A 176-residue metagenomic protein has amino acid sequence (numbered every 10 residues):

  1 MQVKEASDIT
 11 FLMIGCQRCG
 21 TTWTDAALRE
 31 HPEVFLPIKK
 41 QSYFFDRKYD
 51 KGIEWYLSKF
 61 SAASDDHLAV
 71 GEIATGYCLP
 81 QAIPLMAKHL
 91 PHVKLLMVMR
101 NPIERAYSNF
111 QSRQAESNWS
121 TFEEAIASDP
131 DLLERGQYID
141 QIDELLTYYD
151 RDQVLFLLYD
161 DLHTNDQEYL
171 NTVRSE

Functional and structural regions predicted by a protein language model:
M1-C78, K88-V93, S108-N109, R113-D131 (+1 more regions): PAPS-dependent sulfotransferase catalytic core
G20-T21, G71, M86, N101 (+2 more regions): Generic structural signal for small/hydrophobic residues in well-ordered secondary structure, especially within
T22-W23, C78-Q81, I103-S108, H163-E168: Short catalytic/ligand-binding loop motif for oxyanion handling, primarily in non-cytosolic enzymes, centered on
K40-S42, M97-I103: A short, structured active-site edge motif that brings together acidic residues
D50-I53, P80, I139, Q167: Structural motif corresponding to alpha-helix initiation and N-cap regions
L57, I83, I142-D143: Generic structural signal for well-ordered alpha-helices, preferentially at hydrophobic/aromatic core positions
V70-T75, D131-E134, I142-E176: Phosphate-binding beta-loop-alpha motif at adenosine-nucleotide cofactor sites
K94-V98, L155-L158: A structural signal for short, well-ordered beta-strand segments and their strand-loop junctions that often border
